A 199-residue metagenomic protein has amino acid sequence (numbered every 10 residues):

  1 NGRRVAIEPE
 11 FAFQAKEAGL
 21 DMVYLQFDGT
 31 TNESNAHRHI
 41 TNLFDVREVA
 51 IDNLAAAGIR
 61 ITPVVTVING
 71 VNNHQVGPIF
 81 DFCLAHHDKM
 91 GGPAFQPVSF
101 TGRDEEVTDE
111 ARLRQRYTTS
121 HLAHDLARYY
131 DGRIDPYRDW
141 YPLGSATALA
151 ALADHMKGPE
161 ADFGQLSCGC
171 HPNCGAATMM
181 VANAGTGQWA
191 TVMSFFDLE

Functional and structural regions predicted by a protein language model:
N1-P97: Radical SAM/AdoMet-radical enzyme domain recognition
D52, A56-E199: Radical SAM enzyme [4Fe-4S]-AdoMet core and its adjacent flexible, acidic and glycine-rich loops/tails across
